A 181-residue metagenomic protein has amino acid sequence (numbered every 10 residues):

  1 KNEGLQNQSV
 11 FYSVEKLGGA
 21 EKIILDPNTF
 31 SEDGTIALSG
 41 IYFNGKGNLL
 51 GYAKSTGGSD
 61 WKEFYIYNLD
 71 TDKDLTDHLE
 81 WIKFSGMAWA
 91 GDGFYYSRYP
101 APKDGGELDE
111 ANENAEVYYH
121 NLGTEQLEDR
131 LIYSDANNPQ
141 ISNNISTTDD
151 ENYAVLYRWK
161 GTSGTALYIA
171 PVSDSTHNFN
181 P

Functional and structural regions predicted by a protein language model:
K1-P181: Beta-propeller folds
